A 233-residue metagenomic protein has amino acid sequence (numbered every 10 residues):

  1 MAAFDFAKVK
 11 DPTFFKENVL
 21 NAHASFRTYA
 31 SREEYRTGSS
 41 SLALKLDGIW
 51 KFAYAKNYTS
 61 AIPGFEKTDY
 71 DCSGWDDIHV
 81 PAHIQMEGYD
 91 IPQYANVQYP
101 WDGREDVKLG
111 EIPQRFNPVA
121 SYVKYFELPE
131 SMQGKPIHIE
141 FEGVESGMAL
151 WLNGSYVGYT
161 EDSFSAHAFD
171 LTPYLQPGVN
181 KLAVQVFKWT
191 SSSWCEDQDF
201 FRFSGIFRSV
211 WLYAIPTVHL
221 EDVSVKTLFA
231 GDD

Functional and structural regions predicted by a protein language model:
A2-N21, T28, E33-T37, K51-A55 (+5 more regions): Accessory beta-strand-rich segments of carbohydrate-active enzymes
E33, R104-L109: Short glycine/threonine/proline-enriched tight-turn/helix- or strand-capping micro-motif at secondary-structure
T37-S41, I62: A short N-terminal beta->alpha junction/helix N-cap motif
S41-Y54, D77: Mature N-terminal segment immediately following signal peptide/propeptide cleavage in secreted/periplasmic
L42-A43, T68-D71, R202-F203, P216: Extracytoplasmic/secreted proteins and extracellular or luminal domains
A61-V80: Short Gly/aromatic-enriched secondary-structure transition segments
A95, P100-E105: Aromatic- and acidic-residue-enriched carbohydrate-binding clefts of CAZyme catalytic domains
T227-D233: Short, solvent-exposed loop/linker segments at the N-terminal edge of repeated beta-sheet extracellular domains
